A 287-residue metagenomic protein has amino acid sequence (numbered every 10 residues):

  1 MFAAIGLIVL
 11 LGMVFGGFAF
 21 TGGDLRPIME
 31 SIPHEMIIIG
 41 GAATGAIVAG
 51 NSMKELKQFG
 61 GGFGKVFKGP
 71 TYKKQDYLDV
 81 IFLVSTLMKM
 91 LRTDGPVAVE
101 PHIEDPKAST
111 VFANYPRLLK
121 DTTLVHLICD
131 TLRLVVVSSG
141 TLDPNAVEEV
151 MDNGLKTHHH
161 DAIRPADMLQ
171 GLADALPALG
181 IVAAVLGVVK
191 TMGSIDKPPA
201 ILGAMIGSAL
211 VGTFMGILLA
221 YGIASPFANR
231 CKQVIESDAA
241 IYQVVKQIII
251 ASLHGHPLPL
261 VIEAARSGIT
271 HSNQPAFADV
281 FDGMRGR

Functional and structural regions predicted by a protein language model:
M1, G62, T71, G222-I223: N-terminal start-of-chain detector that recognizes signal peptides and the immediate post-cleavage beginning
F2-V9, H34-I38: Alpha-helical transmembrane segments of integral membrane proteins
I5-I8, G12-P27, V150, G154-K232: Helix-termination/interfacial motifs at the ends of transmembrane alpha-helices
A19-I163, S237-R287: Large intracellular
